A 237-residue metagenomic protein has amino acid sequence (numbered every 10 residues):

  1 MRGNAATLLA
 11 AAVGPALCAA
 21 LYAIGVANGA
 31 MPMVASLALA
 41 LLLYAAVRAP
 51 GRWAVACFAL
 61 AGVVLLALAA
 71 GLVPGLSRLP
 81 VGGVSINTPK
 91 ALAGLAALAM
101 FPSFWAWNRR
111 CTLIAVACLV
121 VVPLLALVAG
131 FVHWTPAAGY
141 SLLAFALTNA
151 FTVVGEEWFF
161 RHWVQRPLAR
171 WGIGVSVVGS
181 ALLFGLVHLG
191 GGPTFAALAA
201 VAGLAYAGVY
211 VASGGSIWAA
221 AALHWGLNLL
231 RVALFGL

Functional and structural regions predicted by a protein language model:
M1-F104, V232, G236-L237: N-terminal, membrane-interfacial amphipathic/helix-forming hydrophobic leader that caps and precedes the first
M1-L9, Y22-M33, L113, V164-G174 (+1 more regions): Short, amphipathic, aromatic/basic-enriched membrane-interface segments that mark the entry/exit of transmembrane
A6-P15, S36, F58, L113-I114 (+5 more regions): Small-residue packing motifs within transmembrane alpha-helices
A49-R52, G75-R78, F104-W107, L189-G192 (+1 more regions): Membrane-helix boundary connector in multi-pass membrane proteins
A56, N108-R110, N228: Enriched - but not universal
V73-V153: Juxtamembrane helix-loop-helix connectors linking adjacent transmembrane helices in multi-pass membrane enzymes
V120-L237: Transmembrane helix-loop-helix hairpins at the membrane interface of multi-pass integral membrane proteins
